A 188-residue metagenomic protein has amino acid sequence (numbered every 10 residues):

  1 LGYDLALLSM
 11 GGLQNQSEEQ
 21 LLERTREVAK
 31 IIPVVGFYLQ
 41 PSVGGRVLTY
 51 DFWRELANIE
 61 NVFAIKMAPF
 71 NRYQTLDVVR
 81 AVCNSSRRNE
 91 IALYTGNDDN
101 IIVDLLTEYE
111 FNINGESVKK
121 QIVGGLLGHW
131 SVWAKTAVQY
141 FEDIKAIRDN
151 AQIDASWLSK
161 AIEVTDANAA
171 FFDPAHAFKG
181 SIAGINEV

Functional and structural regions predicted by a protein language model:
L1-W53: Active-site beta->alpha loop and helix N-cap motifs at the rims of alpha/beta catalytic domains
K30, V35, Q40-I182: Catalytic alpha/beta core domains of metabolic enzymes, predominantly
I182-V188: Scaffold signal of the M16-like zinc-metallopeptidase fold and its non-catalytic homologs
